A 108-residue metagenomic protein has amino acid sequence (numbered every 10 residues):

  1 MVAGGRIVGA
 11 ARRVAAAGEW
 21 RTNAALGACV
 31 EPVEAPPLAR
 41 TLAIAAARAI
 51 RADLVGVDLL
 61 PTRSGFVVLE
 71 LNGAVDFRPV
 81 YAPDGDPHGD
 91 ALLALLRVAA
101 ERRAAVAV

Functional and structural regions predicted by a protein language model:
M1-A49, P61, N72-L96: ATP-dependent carboxylate/phosphate-activation module, predominantly the ATP-grasp catalytic core and closely related
A52-R63: A short glycine-rich, hydrophobically flanked beta-strand micro-motif that places a catalytic Asp/Glu for divalent metal
G56-V57, V106-V108: Flexible, glycine/charged-enriched surface loops at secondary-structure junctions
G65-V67: Conserved protein kinase catalytic/activation segment
L96-A104: Short, hydrophobic alpha-helical segments
